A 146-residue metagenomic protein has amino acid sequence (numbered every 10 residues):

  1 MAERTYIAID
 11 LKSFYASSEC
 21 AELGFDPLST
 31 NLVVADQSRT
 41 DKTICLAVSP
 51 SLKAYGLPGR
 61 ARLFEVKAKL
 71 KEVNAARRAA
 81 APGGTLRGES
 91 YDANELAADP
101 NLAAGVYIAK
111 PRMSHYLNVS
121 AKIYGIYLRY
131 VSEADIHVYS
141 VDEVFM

Functional and structural regions predicted by a protein language model:
M1-M146: Gly/Gly-Pro- and Ser/Thr-rich, intrinsically disordered tail segments characteristic of DNA damage-repair and tolerance
